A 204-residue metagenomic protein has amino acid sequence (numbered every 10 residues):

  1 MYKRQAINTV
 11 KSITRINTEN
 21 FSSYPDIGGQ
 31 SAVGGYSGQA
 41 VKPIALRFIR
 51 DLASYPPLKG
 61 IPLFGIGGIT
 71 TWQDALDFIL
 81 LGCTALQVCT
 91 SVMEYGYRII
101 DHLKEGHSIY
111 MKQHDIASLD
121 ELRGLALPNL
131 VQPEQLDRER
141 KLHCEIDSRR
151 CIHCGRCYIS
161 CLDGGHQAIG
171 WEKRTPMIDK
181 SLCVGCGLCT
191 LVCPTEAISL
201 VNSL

Functional and structural regions predicted by a protein language model:
K3-I61, Y95: Glycine/Thr-rich beta-alpha phosphate-binding loop at enzyme active sites
K3-Q5, G60-F64, A85-Q87, E145: Structural preference for beta-strand elements that scaffold enzyme active sites
Q5-I13, G68-I69, D74-H102, K173: Glycine-rich phosphate-binding active-site loops on the catalytic face of alpha/beta enzymes
T14-V33, I79, S91-I116: C-terminal helical cap(s) of enzyme catalytic domains, especially alpha/beta-barrels
K42, E105-I152, I159, P194 (+1 more regions): Extended, intrinsically disordered, low-complexity segments
F48, R140-R174, V184: C-terminal accessory/binding modules appended to enzymatic or scaffolding proteins
P56-Q73: Glycine-rich beta-to-alpha transition loops that act as phosphate-gripper elements at the mouths of alpha/beta enzyme
F78, R156-R174, L188-L204: Iron-sulfur cluster-binding cysteine motifs and their immediate structural context in ferredoxin-like electron-transfer
